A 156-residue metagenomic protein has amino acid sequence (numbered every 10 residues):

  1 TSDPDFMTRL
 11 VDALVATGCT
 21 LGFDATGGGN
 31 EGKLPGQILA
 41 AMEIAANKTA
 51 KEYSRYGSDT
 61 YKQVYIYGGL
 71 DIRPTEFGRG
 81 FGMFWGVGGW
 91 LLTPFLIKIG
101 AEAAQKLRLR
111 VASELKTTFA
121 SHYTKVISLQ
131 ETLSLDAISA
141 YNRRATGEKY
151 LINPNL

Functional and structural regions predicted by a protein language model:
T1-G88: Glycine-rich cofactor phosphate-binding loops and adjacent beta1-alpha1 units of small-molecule cofactor enzyme domains
T17, G36-L39, I44-Y53, T93-L156: C-terminal hydrophobic helical "lid"/dimerization subdomain of Rossmann-like NAD(P)H-dependent oxidoreductases
